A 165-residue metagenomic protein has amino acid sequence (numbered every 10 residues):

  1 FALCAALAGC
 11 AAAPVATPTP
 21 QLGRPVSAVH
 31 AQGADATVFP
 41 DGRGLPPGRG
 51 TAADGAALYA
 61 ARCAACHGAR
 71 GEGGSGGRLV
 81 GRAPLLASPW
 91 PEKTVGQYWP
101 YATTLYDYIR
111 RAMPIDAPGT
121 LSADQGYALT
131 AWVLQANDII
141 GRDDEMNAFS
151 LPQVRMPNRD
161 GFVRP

Functional and structural regions predicted by a protein language model:
F1-A8: Sec-dependent bacterial lipoprotein signal peptides
C10-A12: N-terminal Sec signal peptide cleavage junction
L22-L58, P114-P118: Electrostatic cytochrome c docking/interface patches
H30, T51, Y101, L105 (+1 more regions): Stable alpha-helical elements in mature extracytoplasmic
A53-A60, E72-G73, Y98-A102, T120-A123 (+1 more regions): Sequence context surrounding c-type heme c attachment/ligation sites in exported
G55-A69, L79, L129, V133: The canonical Cys-X-X-Cys-His
E72-R110, P114: Gly/Gly-Pro-rich "capping" loops immediately C-terminal to redox-active cysteine motifs in periplasmic/lumenal
P118-P165: Flexible coil segments in periplasmic/lumen-exposed cytochrome c-class electron-transfer proteins
